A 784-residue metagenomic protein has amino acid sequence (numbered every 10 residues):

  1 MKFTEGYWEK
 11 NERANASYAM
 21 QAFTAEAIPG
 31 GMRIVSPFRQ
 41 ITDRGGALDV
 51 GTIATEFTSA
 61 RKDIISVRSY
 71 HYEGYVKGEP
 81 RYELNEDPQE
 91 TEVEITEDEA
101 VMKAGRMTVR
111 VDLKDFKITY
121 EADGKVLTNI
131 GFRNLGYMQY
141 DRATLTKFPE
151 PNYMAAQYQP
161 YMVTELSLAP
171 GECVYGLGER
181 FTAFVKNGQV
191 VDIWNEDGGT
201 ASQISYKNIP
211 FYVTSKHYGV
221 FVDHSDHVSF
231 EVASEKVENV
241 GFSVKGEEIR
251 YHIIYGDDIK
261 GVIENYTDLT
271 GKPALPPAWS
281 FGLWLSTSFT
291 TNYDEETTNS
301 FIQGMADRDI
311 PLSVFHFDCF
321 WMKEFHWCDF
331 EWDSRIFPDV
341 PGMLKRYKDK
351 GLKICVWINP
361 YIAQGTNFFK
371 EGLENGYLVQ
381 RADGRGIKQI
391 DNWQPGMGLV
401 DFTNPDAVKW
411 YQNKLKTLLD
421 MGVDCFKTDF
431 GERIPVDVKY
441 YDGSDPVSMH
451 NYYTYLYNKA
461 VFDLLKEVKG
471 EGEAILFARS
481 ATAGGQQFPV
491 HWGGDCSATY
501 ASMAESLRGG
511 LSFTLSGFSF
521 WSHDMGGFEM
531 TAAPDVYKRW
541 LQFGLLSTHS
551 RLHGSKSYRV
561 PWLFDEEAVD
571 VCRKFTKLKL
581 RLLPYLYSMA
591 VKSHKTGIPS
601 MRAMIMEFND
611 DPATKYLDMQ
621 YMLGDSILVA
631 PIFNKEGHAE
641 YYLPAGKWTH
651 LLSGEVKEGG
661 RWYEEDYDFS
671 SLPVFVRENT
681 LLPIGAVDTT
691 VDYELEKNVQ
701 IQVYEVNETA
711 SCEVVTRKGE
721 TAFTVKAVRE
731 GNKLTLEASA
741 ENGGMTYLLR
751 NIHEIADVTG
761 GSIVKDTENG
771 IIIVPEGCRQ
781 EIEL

Functional and structural regions predicted by a protein language model:
M1-T4, A47-D49, Y70-Y72, Y82 (+5 more regions): Catalytic and substrate-binding clefts that recognize carbohydrates or anionic sugar/phosphate headgroups
K2-R44, D49-A100: A low-complexity, Ser/Thr/Gly/Pro-enriched, surface-exposed linker/loop concept that marks segments flanking
I34-S36, F57, S69, M102 (+3 more regions): Short, well-ordered beta-strand segments enriched in hydrophobic/aromatic residues
F57, R106, F211, M305 (+8 more regions): Conserved, mostly hydrophobic/aromatic
Y70-Y72, P311-C572, E607-N609, L617: Aromatic- and carboxylate-enriched substrate-binding clefts and catalytic-loop regions of carbohydrate-active enzymes
K77-E92, L651-F669, D757-P775: Solvent-exposed beta-strand/loop surfaces of large extracellular or lumenal domains
A201-S202, P276, T287-F337: A conserved hydrophobic secondary-structure block that centers on an alpha-helix together with its immediately flanking
F462-I475, A481-W492, E505, G509 (+2 more regions): Catalytic core of carbohydrate-active enzymes
